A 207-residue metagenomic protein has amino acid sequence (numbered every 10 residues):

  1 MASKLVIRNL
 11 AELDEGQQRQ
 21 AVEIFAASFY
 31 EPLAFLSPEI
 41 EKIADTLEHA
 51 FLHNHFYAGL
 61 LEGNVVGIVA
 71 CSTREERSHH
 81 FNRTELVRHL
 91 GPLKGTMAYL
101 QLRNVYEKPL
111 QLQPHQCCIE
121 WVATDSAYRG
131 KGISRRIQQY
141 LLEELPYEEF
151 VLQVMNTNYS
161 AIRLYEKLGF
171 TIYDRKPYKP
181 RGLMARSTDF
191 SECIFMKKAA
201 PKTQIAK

Functional and structural regions predicted by a protein language model:
K4-E23, A34-L36, T73-R74: A short beta-loop-alpha structural element at the N-terminal edge of CoA-dependent acyl/N-acetyltransferase catalytic
L5, G63-I68, C117: Glycine-rich phosphate/pyrophosphate-binding loop shared by adenosine-nucleotide-utilizing enzymes
L36-F56, L61, A70, E75 (+1 more regions): Active-site rim helix/loop that mediates acceptor-substrate recognition in acyltransferases
E75-C117, L183: Conserved acyl-donor/pantetheine-binding loop and adjacent beta-alpha core of acyl/acetyltransferases and related
Q116-C117, E144-M155: Conserved GNAT acetyl-CoA-binding A-motif
E120-R129, L152-I162, Y178-S191: Conserved beta-strand-loop-alpha-helix junction that forms the acyl-donor binding cleft
G130-E143, E166-K167: Conserved acetyl-CoA-binding loop-helix of GNAT-fold acetyltransferases
E166-K176: Conserved acetyl-CoA-binding loop of GNAT-fold acetyltransferases
